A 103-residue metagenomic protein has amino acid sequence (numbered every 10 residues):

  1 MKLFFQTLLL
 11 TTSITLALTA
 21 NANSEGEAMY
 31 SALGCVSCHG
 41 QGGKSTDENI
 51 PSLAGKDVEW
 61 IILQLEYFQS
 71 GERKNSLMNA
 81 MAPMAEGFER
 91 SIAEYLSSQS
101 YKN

Functional and structural regions predicted by a protein language model:
K2-L10: Sec-dependent signal peptide recognition, specifically the positively charged N-region followed immediately by
S13-S31, Q41-N49, Y67, S100-Y101: Electrostatic cytochrome c docking/interface patches
S31-G34, G42, D57, F88: Short pre-active-site segment immediately N-terminal to redox-active cysteine/selenocysteine motifs in thiol-based
G34-Q41, I92, L96: The canonical Cys-X-X-Cys-His
T46-A54, Q69-N103: Axial heme c-ligation environment in periplasmic c-type cytochrome domains
